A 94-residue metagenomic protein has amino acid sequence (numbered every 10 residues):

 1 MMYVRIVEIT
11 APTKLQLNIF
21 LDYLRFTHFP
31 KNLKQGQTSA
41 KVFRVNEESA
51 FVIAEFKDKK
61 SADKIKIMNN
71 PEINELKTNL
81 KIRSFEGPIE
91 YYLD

Functional and structural regions predicted by a protein language model:
M1-F51, E55-M68, T78, R83-D94: Short S/T/G/P-rich N-terminal loop/turn motif that feeds into the first structured element of a domain
N74-L76: C-terminal structural segments of small proteins and small subunits
